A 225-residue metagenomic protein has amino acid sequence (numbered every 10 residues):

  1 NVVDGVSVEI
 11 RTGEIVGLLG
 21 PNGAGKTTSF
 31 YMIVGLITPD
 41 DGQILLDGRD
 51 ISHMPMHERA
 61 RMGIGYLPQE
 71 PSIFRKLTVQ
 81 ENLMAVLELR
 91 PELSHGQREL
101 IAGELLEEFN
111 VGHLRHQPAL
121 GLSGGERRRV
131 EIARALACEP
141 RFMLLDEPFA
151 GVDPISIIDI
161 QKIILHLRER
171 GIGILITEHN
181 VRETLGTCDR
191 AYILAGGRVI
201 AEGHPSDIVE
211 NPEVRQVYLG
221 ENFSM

Functional and structural regions predicted by a protein language model:
L19-P21: The feature captures the beta-strand-to-loop junction immediately N-terminal to the Walker
V34: Helix-to-loop junction immediately C-terminal to a conserved catalytic motif
M84, H95-L114, Q161-L165: Conserved ABC ATPase "signature" region
P118-L122, E126: Conserved ABC ATPase signature
E139: Conserved catalytic motifs of ABC-family nucleotide-binding domains
M143-E147: Catalytic Walker B motif of ABC-type/P-loop ATPase nucleotide-binding domains
